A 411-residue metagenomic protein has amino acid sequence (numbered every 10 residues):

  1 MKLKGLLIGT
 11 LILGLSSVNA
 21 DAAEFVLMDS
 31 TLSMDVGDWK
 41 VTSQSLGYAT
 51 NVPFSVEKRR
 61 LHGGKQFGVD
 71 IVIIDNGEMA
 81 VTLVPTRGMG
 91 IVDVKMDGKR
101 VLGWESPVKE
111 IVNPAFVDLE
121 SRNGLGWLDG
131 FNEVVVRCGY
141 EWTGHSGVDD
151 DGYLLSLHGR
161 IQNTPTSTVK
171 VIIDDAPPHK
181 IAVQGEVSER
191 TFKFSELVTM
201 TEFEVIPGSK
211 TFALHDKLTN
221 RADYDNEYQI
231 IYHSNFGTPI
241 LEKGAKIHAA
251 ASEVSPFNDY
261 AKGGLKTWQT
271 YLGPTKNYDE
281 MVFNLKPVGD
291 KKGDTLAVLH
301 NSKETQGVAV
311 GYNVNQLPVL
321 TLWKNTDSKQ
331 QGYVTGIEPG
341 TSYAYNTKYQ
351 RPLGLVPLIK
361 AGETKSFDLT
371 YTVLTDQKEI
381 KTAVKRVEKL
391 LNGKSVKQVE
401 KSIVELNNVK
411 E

Functional and structural regions predicted by a protein language model:
M1-L7: Bacterial N-terminal signal peptides that target proteins for export
I8-S16: Bacterial N-terminal signal peptides
L15-A23: Bacterial Sec-dependent signal peptides at the C-terminal "C-region" and cleavage site
A22-A213, D225, F236-P274, K286-E411: Surface-exposed acidic/polar loop and edge beta-strand patches at domain peripheries
I230-N235: Surface-exposed beta-strand/loop patches in extracellular or lumenal glycoproteins
